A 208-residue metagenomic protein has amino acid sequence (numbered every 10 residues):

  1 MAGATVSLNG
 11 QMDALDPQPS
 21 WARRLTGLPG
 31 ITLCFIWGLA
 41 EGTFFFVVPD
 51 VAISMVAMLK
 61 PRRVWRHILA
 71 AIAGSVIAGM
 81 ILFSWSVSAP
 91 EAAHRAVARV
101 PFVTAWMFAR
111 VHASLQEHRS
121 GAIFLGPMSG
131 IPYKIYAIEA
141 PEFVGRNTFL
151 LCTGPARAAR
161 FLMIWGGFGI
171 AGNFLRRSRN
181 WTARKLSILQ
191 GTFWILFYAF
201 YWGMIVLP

Functional and structural regions predicted by a protein language model:
M1, L8, R63-R66, P208: Predominantly cytoplasmic-facing regulatory/coupling regions of multi-pass membrane proteins
M1-R24: Short, Lys/Arg-rich, polar N-terminal cytosolic tail immediately upstream of the first transmembrane signal-anchor
D16-S20, G27, R95, P101-F102 (+3 more regions): Coil-to-alpha-helix initiation sites in intrinsically disordered, low-complexity, charged segments
Q18-I31, T182-L189: N-terminal membrane topogenic signal
R23-I72, H112-F174, W194-V206: Hydrophobic alpha-helical membrane segments of integral membrane proteins
S75-R99: Transmembrane alpha-helix/helix-exit interface in multi-pass inner-membrane proteins
S84, S88-E91, I170-F174, L207-P208: Juxtamembrane and boundary regions of transmembrane helices in multi-pass small-molecule transporters and channels
A92-H118, N180-P208: Selective transmembrane alpha-helices of multi-pass membrane proteins
